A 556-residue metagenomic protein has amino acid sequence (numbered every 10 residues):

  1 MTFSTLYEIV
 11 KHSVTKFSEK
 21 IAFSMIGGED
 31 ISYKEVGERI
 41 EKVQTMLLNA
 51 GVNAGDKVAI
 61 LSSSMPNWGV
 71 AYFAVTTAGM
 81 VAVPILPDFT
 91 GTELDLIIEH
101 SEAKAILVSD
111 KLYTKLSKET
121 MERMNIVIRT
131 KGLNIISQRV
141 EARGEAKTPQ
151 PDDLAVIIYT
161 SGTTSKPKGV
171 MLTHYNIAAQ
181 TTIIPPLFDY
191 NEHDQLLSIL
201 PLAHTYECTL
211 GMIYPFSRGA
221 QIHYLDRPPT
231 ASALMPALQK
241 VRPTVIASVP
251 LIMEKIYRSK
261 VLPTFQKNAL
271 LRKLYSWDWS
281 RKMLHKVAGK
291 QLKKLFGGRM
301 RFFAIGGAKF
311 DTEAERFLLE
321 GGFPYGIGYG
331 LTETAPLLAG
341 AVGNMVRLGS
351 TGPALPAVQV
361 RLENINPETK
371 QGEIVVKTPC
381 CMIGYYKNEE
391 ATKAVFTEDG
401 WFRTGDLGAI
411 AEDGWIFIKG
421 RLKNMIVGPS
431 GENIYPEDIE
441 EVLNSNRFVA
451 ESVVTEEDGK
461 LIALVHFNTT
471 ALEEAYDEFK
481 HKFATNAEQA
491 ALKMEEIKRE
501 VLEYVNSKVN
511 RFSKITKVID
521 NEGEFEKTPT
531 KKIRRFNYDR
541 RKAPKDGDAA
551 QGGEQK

Functional and structural regions predicted by a protein language model:
T2-F3, A22-M65, G69-F73, T90-D95 (+1 more regions): Conserved AMP-binding/adenylate-forming core of the ANL superfamily
E19, R143-Y159, K166, D189-Q195: Conserved pre-ATP/AMP-binding loop-to-beta segment of ANL
S32-K34, A155-T181: Conserved AMP-binding A3 loop
L61, E368-G428: Conserved ATP-binding/catalytic segment of the ANL
K111-P151, K260-Q291: ANL superfamily adenylate-forming
A178-Q195, L202-K290, R299: Conserved AMP-binding/adenylation subdomain of ANL enzymes
T244-A247, Y257-V346, A450: Gly/Ser/Thr-rich phosphate-binding loop
E451, G459, R499-K556: Conserved C-terminal "lid"/linker of ANL adenylate-forming enzymes
